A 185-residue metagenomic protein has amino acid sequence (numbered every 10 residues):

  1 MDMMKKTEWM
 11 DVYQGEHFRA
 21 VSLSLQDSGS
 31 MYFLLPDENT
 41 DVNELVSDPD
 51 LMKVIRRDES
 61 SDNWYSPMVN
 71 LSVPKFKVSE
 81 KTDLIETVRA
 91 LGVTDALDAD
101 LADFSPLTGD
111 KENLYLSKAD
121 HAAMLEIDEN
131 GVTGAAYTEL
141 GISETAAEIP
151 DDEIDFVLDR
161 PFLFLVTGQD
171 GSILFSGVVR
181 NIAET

Functional and structural regions predicted by a protein language model:
M1-T185: Mature hydrolase/peptidase catalytic cores and their serpin-fold inhibitory cores, especially in secreted
